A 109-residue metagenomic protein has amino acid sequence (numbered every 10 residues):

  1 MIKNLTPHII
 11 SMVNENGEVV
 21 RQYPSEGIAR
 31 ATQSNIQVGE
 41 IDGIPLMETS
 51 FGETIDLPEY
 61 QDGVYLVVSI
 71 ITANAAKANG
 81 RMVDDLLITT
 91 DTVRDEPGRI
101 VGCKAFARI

Functional and structural regions predicted by a protein language model:
L5-S11, E15-I109: Intrinsically disordered, low-complexity segments enriched in small/polar residues
